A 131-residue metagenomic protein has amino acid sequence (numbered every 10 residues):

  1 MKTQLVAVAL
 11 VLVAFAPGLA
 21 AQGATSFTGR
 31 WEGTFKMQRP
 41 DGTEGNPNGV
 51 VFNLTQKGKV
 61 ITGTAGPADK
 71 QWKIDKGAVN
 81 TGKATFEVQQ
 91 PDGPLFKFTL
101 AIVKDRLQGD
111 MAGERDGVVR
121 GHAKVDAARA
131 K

Functional and structural regions predicted by a protein language model:
M1-A7: Positively charged n-region of N-terminal signal peptides that target proteins for export
A7-G18: Bacterial N-terminal signal peptides
Q22-K131: Central antiparallel beta-sheet cores of small beta-barrel/beta-sandwich binding domains
